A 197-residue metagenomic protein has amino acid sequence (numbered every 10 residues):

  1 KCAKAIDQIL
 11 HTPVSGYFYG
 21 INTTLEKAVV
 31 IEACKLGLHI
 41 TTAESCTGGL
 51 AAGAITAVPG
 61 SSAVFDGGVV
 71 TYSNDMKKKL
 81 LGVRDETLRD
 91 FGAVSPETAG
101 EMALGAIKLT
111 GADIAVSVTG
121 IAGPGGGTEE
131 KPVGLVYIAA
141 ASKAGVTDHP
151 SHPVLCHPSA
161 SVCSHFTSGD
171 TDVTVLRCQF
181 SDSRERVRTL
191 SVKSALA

Functional and structural regions predicted by a protein language model:
C2, I6-A197: Short alpha-helical segments enriched in small residues
